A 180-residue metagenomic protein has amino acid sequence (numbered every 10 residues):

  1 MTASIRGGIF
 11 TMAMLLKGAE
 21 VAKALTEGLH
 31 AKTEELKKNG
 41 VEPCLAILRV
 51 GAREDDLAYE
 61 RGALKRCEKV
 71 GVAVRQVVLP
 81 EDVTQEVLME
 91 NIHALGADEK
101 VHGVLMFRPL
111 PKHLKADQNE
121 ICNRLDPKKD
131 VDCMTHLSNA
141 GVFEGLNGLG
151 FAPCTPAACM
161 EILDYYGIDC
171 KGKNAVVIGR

Functional and structural regions predicted by a protein language model:
M1-T11: Short, Lys/Arg-enriched N-terminal segments with co-localized hydrophobic residues within the first ~10-30 amino acids
T11-N39: Positively charged, low-complexity intrinsically disordered leader regions
L16, E20, A24, E54 (+6 more regions): Conserved active-site and cofactor/substrate-binding residues in soluble primary-metabolism enzymes
E34-E42, A94-E99, D169-C170: Glycine-rich phosphate/diphosphate-binding loops that line cofactor/substrate pockets in enzymes
E42-A52: Short beta-strand segments enriched in small/hydrophobic residues
R49, L105-P109, I178: Short beta-strand segments
V50-K65, N147-R180: Glycine-rich phosphate/diphosphate-binding loop of Rossmann-like nucleotide-binding domains
G71-A73, V77-A152: Phosphate/diphosphate ligand-binding glycine-rich loop within oxidoreductases
